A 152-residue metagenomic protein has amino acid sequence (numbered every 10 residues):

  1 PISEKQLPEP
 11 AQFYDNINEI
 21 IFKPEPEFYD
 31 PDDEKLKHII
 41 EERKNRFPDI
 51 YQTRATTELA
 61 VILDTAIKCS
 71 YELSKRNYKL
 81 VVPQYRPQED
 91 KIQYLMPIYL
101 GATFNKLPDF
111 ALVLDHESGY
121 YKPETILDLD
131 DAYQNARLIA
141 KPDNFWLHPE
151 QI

Functional and structural regions predicted by a protein language model:
P1-K91: An acidic, glycine-rich, mixed-charge low-complexity segment common to nucleic-acid enzymes
K91-I152: Compact beta-sheet-dominated globular domain cores
